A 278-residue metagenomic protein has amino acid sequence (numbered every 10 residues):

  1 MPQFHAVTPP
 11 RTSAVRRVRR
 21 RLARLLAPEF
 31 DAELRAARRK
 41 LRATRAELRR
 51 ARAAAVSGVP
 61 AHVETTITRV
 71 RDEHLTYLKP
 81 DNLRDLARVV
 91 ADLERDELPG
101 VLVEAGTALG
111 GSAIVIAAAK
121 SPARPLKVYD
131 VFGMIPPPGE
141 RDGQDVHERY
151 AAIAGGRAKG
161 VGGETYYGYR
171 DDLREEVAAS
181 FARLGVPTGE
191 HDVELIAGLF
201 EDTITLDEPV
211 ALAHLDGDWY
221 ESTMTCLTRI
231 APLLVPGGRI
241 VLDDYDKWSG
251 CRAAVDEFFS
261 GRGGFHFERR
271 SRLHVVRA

Functional and structural regions predicted by a protein language model:
M1-E73: Membrane-proximal basic amphipathic "stem/tether" segments
P60-P80, R88-A91, R95-A278: S-adenosylmethionine/decaboxylated-SAM
